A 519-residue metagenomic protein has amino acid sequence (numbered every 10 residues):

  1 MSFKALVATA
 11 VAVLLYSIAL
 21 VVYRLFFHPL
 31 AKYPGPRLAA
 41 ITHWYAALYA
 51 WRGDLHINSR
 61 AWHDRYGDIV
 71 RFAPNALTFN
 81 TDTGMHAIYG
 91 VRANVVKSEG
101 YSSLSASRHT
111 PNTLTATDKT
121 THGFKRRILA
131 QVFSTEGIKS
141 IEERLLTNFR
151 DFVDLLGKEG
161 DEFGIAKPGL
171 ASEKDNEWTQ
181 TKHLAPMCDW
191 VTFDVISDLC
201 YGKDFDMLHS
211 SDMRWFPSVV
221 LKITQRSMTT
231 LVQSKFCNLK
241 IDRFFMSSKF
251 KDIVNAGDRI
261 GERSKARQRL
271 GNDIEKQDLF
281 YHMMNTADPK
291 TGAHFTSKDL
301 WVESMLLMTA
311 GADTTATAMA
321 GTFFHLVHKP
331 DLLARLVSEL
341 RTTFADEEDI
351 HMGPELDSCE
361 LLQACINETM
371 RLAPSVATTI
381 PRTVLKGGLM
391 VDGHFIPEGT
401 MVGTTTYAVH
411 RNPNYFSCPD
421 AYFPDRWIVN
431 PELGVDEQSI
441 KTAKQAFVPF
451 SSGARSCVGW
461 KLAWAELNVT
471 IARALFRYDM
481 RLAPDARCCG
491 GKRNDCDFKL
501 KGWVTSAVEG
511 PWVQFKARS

Functional and structural regions predicted by a protein language model:
S2-F124, K139, L146-D151, F250-V254 (+5 more regions): N-terminal membrane-proximal hinge/A-helix region immediately C-terminal to the signal-anchor transmembrane segment
K4, W503-S519: C-terminal helix/juxtamembrane-tail motif
L38, E142, L146, K167-W178 (+8 more regions): Cytochrome P450 I-helix active-site segment
K97-A106, S140-M319, R493: Cytochrome P450 heme-thiolate monooxygenase catalytic core
R127, Q131, M305, A310 (+4 more regions): Cytochrome P450 heme-thiolate "Cys pocket" and heme-binding signature region
D154, K158, P330-L332, T442-A443 (+1 more regions): Cytochrome P450 heme-binding "Cys pocket" and the immediately downstream C-terminal segment
T192, Y201, A256, P289-E339 (+5 more regions): Central I-helix of cytochrome P450 enzymes
T404-E437: Conserved cytochrome P450 K-helix/beta-meander segment immediately N-terminal to the heme-binding cysteine loop
